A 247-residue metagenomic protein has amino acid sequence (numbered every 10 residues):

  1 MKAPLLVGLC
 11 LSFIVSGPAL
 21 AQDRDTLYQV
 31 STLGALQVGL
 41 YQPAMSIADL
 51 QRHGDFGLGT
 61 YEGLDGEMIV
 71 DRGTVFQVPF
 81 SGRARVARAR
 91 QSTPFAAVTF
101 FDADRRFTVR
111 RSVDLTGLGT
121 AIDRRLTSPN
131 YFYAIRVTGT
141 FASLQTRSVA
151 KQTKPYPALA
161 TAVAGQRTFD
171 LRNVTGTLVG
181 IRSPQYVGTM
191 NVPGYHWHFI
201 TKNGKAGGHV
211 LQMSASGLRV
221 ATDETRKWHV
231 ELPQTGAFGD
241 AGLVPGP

Functional and structural regions predicted by a protein language model:
M1-V7: Bacterial N-terminal signal peptides that target proteins for export
V7-S16: Bacterial N-terminal signal peptides
G17-A21: Sec/Tat signal peptide C-region and signal peptidase I cleavage site
L33-P94: N-terminal low-complexity or amphipathic/hydrophobic leaders
V78-R125: A glycine-rich, hydrophobic loop/mini-helix early in the fold
G119-G180, G188-M190: Long, positively charged binding patches that form subdomain-scale interaction surfaces for polyanionic ligands
V192-I200: Histidine-centered divalent-metal-coordination microenvironment in nucleic-acid enzymes
T201-G242: A hydrophobic, small-residue-rich beta->alpha segment in the mid-to-C-terminal subdomain of diverse proteins
